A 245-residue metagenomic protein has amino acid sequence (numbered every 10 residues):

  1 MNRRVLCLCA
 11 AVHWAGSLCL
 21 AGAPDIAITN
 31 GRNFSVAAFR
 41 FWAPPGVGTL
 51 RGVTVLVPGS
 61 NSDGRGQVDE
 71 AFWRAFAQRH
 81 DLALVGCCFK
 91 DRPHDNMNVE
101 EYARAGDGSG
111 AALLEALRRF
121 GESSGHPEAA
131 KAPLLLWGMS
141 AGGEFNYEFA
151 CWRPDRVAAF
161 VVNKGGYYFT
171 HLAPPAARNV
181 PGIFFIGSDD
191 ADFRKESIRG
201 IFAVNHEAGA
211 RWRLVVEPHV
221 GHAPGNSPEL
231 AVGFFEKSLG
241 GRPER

Functional and structural regions predicted by a protein language model:
C7-S17: Bacterial N-terminal signal peptides
L18-V53, A105-G108, W137-D155: A domain-start/cap signature at the N-terminus of enzymes
G46-N96, T170, A191-R194: Short substrate-entry loop that stabilizes the transition state in hydrolases
V55-N61, M139, N146, A150-C151 (+5 more regions): Cell-envelope and extracellular/periplasmic
E101-P127: Alpha/beta-hydrolase active-site loop
S123-H126, A130-V180: Primarily recognizes the serine-hydrolase "nucleophile elbow" in alpha/beta-hydrolase and SGNH/GDSL folds
A158-G233: The feature captures the conserved acid-bearing segment of alpha/beta-hydrolase catalytic domains
L230-R245: Catalytic active-site module of serine/aspartate enzymes centered on a nucleophile-bearing elbow/loop
